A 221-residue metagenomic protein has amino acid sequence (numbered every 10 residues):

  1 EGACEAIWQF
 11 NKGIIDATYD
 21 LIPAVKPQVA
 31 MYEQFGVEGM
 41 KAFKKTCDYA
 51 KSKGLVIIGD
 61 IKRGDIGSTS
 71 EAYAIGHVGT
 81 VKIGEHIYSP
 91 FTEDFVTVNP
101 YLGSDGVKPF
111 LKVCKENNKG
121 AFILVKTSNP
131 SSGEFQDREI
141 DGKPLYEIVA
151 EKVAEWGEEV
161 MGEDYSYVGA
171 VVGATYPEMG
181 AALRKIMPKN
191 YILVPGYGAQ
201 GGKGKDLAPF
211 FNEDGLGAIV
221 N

Functional and structural regions predicted by a protein language model:
E1-P27, Y32-K45, Y49-G54: Conserved N-terminal beta1-alpha1 strand-loop-helix module at the mouth
E1-Q9, I140, V168, V194-P195: Acidic/glycine-enriched edge-of-secondary-structure segments
N11-T18, Y146-G157, L207: Structured alpha-helical segments in the cores of large, soluble enzyme domains
I15-I22, C47-S52, L111-E116, R184-M187 (+1 more regions): Acidic (Asp/Glu)-rich catalytic clusters
V25-P27, I57-G59, D94-V98, A121-V125 (+3 more regions): Hydrophobic faces of well-ordered beta-strands that scaffold small-molecule active sites in alpha/beta enzyme cores
Q34-Y49, I66-A72, L102-K115, T175-R184 (+1 more regions): Active-site-adjacent beta->alpha loops and helix N-cap segments on the catalytic face of soluble alpha/beta enzymes
I61, D65-G169: Conserved anion-binding
A174-V220: A C-terminal functional module that forms or caps the active site or interfaces directly with catalytic machinery
